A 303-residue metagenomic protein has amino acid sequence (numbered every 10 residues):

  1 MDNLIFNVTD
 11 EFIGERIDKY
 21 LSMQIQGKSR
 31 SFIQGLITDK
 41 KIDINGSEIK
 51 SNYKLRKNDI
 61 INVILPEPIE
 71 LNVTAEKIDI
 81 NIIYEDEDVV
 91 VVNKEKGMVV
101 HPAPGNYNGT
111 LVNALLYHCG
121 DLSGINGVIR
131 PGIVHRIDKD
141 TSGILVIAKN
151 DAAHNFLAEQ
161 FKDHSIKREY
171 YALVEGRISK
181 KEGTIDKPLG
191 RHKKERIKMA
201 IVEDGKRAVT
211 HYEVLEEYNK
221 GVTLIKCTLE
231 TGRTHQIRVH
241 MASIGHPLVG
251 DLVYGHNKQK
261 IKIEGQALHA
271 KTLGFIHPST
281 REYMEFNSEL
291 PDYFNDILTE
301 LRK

Functional and structural regions predicted by a protein language model:
M1-K303: RNA pseudouridine synthases
